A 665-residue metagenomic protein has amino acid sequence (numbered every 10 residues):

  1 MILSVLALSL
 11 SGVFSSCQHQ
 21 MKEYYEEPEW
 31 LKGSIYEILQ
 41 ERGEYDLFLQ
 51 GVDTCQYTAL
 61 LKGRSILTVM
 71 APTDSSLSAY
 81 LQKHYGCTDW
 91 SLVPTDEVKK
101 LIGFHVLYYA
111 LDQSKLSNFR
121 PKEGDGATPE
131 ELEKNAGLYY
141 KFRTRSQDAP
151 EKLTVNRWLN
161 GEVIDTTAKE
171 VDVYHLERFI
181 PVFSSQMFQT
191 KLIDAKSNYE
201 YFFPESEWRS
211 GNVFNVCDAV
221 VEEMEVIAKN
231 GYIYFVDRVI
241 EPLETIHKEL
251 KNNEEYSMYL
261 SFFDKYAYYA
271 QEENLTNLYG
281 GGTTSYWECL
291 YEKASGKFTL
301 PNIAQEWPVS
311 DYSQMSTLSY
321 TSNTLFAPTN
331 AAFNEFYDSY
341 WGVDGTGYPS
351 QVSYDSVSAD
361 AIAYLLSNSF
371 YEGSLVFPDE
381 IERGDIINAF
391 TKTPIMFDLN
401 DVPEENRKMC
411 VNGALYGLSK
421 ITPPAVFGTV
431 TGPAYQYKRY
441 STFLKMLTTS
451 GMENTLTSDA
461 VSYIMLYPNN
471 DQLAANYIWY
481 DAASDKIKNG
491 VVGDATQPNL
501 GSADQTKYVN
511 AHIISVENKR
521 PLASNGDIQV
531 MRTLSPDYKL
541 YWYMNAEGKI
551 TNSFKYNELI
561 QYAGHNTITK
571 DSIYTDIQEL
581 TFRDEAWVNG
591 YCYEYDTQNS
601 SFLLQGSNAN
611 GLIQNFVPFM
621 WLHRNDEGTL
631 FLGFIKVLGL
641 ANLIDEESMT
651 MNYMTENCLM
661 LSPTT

Functional and structural regions predicted by a protein language model:
M1-L3: Bacterial N-terminal signal peptides that target proteins for export
G12-S16: C-terminal motif of bacterial Sec signal peptides marking the signal peptidase cleavage site
C17-T665: Mature, structured domains of secreted/extracytosolic soluble proteins
